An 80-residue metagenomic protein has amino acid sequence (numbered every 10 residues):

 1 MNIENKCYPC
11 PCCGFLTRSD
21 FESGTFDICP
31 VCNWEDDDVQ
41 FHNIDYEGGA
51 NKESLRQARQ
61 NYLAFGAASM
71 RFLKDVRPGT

Functional and structural regions predicted by a protein language model:
M1, H42-T80: Short, intrinsically disordered terminal segments enriched in charged and Pro/Gly residues
N2-E4, D20: Long, low-complexity intrinsically disordered regions enriched in Ser/Thr, Asp/Glu, Pro/Gly
C7, F26: Residues immediately within or flanking Cys/His clusters that coordinate Zn2+ in small zinc-binding modules
C10-C13, C29-C32: Short cysteine-rich clusters marking metal-coordination/redox-active sites
S19-D20, D38-V39: Short, non-ligating residues that shape and space the ligands of small metal-coordination modules and catalytic
